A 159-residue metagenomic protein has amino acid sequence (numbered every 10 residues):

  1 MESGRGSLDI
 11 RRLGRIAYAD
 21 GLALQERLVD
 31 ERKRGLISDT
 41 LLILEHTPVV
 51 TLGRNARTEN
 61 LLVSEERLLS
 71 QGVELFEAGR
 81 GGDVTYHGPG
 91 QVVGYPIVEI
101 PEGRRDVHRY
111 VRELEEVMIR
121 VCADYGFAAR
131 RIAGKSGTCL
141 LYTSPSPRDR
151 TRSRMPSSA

Functional and structural regions predicted by a protein language model:
M1-T138: N-terminal lobe of the biotin/lipoate ligase/transferase fold
R27, T151-S153: Local alpha-helix boundary/kink/capping signal
G53, S153-R154: Short glycine-/acidic-enriched loop or helix-start segments at secondary-structure transitions that form or flank
Y142-T151: Conserved small/polar residues in nucleotide/adenosyl-binding loops
M155-A159: Hydrophobic alpha-helical segments, chiefly the membrane-spanning helices and signal/signal-anchor peptides
